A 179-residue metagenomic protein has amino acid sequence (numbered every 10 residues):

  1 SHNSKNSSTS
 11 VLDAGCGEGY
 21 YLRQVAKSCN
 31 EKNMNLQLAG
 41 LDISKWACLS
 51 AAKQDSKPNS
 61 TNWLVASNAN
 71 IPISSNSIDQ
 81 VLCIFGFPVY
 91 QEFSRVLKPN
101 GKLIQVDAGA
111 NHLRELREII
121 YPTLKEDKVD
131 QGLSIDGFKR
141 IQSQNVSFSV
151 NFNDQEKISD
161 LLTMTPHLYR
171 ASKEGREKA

Functional and structural regions predicted by a protein language model:
S1-S7: Conserved alpha-helix/loop element of class I SAM-dependent methyltransferases that forms part of the SAM/SAH-binding
S10-D13, G17-N70: Class I SAM-dependent methyltransferase SAM/SAH-binding core
A69-Q80: A short acidic, Gly/Pro-enriched loop at the edge of an enzyme's catalytic core that lines a small-molecule cofactor
D79-E92, D107: A short SAM/SAH-binding and catalytic strip from SAM-dependent methyltransferases
Y90-I104: A short glycine-rich, Lys/Arg-flanked "PGG" loop and its adjoining helix->strand segment in the class I
K102-L133: Conserved class I S-adenosyl-L-methionine
K139-F148: Conserved S-adenosyl-L-methionine
N151-A179: C-terminal helical/coil "lid" or tail adjacent to the Rossmann-like core of SAM-dependent
